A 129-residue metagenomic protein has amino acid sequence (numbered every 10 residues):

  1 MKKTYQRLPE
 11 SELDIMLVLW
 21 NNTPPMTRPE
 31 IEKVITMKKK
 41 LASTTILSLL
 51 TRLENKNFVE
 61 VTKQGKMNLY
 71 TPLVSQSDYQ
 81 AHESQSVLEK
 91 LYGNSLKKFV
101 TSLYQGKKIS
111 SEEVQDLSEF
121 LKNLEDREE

Functional and structural regions predicted by a protein language model:
M1-M16: Short alpha-helical segments that sit at the start of domains
R7-P9, Q64-E83: Short, cationic-aromatic polyanion-contact patches
P25-V34: Short acidic, hydrophobic short linear motifs in intrinsically disordered regions
K33-L41: Short helix-coil junctions and helix-kink-helix linkers
L47-T51: Short, hydrophobic-biased segments on the C-terminal half of alpha helices that form "recognition helices"
N57: Glycine-centered, phosphate/nucleic-acid-interacting loop/turn motifs that mediate DNA/RNA or nucleotide
S75-V100: Conserved segment of winged-helix/HTH DNA-binding domains
T101, Q105-E129: C-terminal regulatory/oligomerization modules of transcriptional regulators
